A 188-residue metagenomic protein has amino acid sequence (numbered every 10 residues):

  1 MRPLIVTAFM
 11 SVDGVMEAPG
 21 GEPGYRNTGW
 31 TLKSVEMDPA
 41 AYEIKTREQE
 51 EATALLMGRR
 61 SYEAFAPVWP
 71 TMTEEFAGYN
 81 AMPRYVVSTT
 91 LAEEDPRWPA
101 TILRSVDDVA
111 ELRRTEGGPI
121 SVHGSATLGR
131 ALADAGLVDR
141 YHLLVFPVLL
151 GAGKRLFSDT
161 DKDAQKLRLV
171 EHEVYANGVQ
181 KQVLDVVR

Functional and structural regions predicted by a protein language model:
M1-L137, P147-R188: Portal/gating segments that form or line small-molecule/metal binding sites
